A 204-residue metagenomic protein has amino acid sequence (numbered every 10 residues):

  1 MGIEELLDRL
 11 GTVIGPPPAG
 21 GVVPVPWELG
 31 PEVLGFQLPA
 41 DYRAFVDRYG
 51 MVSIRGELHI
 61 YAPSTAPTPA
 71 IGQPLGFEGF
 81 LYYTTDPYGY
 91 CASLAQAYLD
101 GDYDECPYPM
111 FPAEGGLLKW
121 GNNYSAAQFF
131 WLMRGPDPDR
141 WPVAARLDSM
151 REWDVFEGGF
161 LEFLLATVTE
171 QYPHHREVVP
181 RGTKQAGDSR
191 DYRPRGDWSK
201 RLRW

Functional and structural regions predicted by a protein language model:
M1-S125, V179, Y192-W204: A surface-exposed partner-binding patch
E32, N123-S125, P136, D148-M150 (+1 more regions): Generic structural motif
Q128-P138, A144-S149, W153: Low-complexity, glycine/alanine/valine/leucine- and proline-rich hydrophobic stretches
A145, R151-H174: Compact, glycine/acidic-enriched structural inserts
